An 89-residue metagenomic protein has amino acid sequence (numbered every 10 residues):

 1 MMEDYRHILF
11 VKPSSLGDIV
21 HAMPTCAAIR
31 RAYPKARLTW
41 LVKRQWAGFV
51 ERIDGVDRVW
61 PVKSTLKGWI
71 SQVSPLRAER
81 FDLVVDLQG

Functional and structural regions predicted by a protein language model:
M1-G89: Catalytic machinery of carbohydrate-active enzymes, primarily nucleotide-sugar-dependent glycosyltransferases
